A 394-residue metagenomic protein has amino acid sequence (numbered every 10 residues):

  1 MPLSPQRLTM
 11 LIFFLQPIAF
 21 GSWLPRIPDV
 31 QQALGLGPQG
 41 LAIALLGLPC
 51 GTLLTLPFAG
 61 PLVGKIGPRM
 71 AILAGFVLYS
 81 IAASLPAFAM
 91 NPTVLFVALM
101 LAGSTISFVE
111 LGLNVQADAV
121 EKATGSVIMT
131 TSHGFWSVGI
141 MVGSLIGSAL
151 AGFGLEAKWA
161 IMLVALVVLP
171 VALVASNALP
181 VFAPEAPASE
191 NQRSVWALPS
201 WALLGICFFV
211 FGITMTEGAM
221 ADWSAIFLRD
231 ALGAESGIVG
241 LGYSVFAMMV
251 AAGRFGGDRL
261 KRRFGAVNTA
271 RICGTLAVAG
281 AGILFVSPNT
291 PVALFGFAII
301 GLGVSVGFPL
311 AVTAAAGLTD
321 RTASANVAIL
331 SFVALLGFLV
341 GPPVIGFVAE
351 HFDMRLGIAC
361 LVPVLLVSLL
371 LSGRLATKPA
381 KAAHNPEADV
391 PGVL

Functional and structural regions predicted by a protein language model:
P25-Q39, D222-I238: Short amphipathic helix-loop junctions that connect adjacent transmembrane helices in Major Facilitator Superfamily/SLC
V30-Q31, L62-V63, A149-G154, L228-R229 (+4 more regions): Interfacial helix-cap and linker-helix signal at transmembrane-aqueous boundaries of multi-pass secondary transporters
G35, G67, F88-T93, G233 (+2 more regions): Helix-breaking motifs and short loop linkers at transmembrane-helix boundaries and internal kinks in secondary membrane
L54-T93: Conserved MFS/SLC helix-loop-helix module at the cytosolic interface between two early adjacent transmembrane helices
T55-P68, G253-A266, A349-E350: Helix-to-loop junctions at the C-terminal end of transmembrane segments in multipass secondary transporters
M70-S84, N268-I283: Structural signature of the two symmetry-related core transmembrane helices
L99-F135: Cytoplasmic helix-loop-helix junction between adjacent transmembrane helices in 12-TM secondary transporters
T131-P180: Helix-loop-helix hairpin linking two adjacent transmembrane segments in secondary transporters
